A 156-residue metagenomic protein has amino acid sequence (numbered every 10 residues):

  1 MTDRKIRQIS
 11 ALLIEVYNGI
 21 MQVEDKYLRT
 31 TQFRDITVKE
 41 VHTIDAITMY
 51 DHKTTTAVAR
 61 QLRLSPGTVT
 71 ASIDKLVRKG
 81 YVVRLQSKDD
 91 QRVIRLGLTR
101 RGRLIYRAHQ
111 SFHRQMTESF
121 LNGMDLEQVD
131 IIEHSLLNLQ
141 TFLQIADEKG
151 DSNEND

Functional and structural regions predicted by a protein language model:
M1-D35: N-terminal leader segment of winged-helix/HTH proteins
M1-R4, D130-D156: C-terminal regulatory/oligomerization modules of transcriptional regulators
I9-L12, K39, R101, Q128: N-terminal positioning helix adjacent to the helix-turn-helix/winged-helix DNA-binding module
L13-V16, I20-Y27, L62, I105 (+2 more regions): Alpha-helical linker/hinge and terminal dimerization helices associated with HTH transcriptional regulators
V23-S65: N-terminal helix-turn-helix DNA-binding core of bacterial DNA-binding proteins
T55-T56, G67, D74, I94: Residues within helix-turn-helix
D74-I131: Charged, amphipathic alpha-helical coiled-coil/dimerization segments
